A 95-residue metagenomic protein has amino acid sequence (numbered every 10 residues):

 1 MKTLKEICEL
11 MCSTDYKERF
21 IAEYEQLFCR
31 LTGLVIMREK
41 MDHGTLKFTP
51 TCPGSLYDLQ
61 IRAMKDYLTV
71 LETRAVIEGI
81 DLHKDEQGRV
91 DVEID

Functional and structural regions predicted by a protein language model:
M1-D95: Extended, charge-rich alpha-helical interface modules
